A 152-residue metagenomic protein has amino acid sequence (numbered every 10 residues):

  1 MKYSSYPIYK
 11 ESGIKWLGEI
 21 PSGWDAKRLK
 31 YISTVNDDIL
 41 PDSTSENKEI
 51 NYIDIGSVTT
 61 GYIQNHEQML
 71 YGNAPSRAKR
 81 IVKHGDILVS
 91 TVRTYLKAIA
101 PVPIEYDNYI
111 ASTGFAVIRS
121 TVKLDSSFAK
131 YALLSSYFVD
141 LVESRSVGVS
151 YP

Functional and structural regions predicted by a protein language model:
P7-K10, N108-I110: Short, flexible turn/loop "capping" segments at secondary-structure junctions
I8-L40: Non-catalytic DNA-recognition/assembly elements of restriction-modification systems
I14, P75-S76: Short, solvent-exposed loop/turn positions at domain surfaces that link secondary-structure elements or cap domain
W16, N51-Y52, A98: Residue-level recognition of specific faces of alpha-helices
D25, N65, L70-Y71, R77 (+1 more regions): Residue-level recognition of short, solvent-exposed, well-ordered loop/turn junctions that link secondary-structure
L40-N73, V117: DNA target-recognition patches
R77-V139, E143, S150: A short beta-sheet element
